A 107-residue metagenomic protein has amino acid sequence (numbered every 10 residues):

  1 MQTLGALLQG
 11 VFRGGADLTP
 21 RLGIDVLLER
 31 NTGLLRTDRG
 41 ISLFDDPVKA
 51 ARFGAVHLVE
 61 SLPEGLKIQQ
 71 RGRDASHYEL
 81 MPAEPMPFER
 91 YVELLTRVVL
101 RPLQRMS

Functional and structural regions predicted by a protein language model:
M1-S107: NAD-dependent ADP-ribosyltransferases
